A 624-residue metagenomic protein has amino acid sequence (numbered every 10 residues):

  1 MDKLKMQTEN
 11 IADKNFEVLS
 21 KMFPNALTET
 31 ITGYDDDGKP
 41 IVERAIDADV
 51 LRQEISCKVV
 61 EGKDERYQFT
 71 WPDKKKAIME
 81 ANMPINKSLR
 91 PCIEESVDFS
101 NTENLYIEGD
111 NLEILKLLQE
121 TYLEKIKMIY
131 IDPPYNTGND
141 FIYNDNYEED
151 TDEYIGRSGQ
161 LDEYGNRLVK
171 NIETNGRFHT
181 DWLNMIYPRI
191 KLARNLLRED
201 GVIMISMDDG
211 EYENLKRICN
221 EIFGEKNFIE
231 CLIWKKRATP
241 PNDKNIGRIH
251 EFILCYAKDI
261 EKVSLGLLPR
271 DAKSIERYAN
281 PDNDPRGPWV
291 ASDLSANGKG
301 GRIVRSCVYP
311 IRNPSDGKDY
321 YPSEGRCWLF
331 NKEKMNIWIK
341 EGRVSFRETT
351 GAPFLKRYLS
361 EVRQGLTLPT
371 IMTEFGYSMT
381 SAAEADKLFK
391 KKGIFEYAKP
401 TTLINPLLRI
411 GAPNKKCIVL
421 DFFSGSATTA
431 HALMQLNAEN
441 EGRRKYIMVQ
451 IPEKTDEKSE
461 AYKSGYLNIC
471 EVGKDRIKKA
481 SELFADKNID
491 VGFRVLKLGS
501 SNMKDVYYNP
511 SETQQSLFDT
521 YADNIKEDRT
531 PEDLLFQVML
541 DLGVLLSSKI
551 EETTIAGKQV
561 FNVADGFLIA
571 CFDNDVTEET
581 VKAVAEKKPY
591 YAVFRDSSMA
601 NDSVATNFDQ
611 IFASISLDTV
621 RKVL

Functional and structural regions predicted by a protein language model:
M1-Y130, Y135-P188, S597-A600, Q610-A613 (+2 more regions): DnaQ-like (DEDDh/DEDDy) 3′-5′ exonuclease domain used for proofreading and 3′-end trimming on nucleic acids
N111-I114, L118-T121, M185-I190, L196 (+3 more regions): Phosphate/ATP-binding catalytic cores across multiple sugar-kinase/actin-like superfamilies, primarily ASKHA
E124-I142, C219, V419-L433, G499 (+1 more regions): Conserved proline-anchored active-site loop of SAM-dependent methyltransferases that bridges a beta-strand
K125-V202, H250-E251, L267-G301, S306-V308 (+4 more regions): SAM-dependent methyltransferase catalytic-core segment centered on the flexible catalytic loop and adjoining short
D145-E153, L183, G210-L215, E221 (+1 more regions): Conserved S-adenosyl-L-methionine
E199-D200, D209-P269: Signature of N6-adenine DNA methyltransferases within the class I
I246, D259-D386, K390: Active-site-adjacent helix-turn-beta-strand microarchitecture at beta-sheet edges that either contains or buttresses
Q435-L624: PRPP-dependent phosphoribosyltransferase catalytic core
